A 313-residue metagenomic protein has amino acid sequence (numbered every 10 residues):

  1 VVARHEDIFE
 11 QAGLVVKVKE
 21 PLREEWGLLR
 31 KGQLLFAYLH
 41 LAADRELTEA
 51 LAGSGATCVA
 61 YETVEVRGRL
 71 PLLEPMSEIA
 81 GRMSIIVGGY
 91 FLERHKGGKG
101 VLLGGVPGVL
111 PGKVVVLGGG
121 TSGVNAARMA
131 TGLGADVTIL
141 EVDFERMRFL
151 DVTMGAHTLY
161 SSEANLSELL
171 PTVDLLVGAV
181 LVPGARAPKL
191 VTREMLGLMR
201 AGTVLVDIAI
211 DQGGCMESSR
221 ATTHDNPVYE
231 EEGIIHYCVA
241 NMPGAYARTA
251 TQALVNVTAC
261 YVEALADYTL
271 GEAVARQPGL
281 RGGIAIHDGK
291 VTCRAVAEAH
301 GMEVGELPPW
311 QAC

Functional and structural regions predicted by a protein language model:
E10, L14-L92: Phosphate/diphosphate ligand-binding glycine-rich loop within oxidoreductases
G13, K19-E20, L39-H40, S162-E163 (+3 more regions): Short glycine-/small-residue-rich Rossmann-like dinucleotide-binding loops
K31-G32, L110-K113, G202: Phosphate-coordination loops involved in phosphoryl transfer and adenosine-cofactor binding
T48, I85, A126-A127, M147 (+2 more regions): Generic hydrophobic/aromatic pocket-lining and core-packing "Φ" positions
E62-L103, I210, C215-C313: Adenosine-phosphate binding glycine-rich loop
H95-G178: Glycine-rich phosphate/diphosphate-binding loop of Rossmann-like nucleotide-binding domains
V152-G233: Rossmann-like adenosine-cofactor binding region
